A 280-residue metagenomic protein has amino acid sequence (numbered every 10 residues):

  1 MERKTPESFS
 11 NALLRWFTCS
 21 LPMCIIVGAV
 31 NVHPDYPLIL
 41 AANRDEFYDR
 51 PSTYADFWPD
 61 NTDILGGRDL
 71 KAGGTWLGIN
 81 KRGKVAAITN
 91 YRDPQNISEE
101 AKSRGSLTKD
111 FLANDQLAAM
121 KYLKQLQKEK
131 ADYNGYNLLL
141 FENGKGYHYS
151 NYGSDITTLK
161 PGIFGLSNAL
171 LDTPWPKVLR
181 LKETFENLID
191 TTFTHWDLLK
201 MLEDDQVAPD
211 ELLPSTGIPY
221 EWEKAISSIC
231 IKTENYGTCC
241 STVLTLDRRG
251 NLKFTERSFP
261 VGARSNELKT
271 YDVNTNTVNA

Functional and structural regions predicted by a protein language model:
E2, F9-A280: N-terminal nucleophile
